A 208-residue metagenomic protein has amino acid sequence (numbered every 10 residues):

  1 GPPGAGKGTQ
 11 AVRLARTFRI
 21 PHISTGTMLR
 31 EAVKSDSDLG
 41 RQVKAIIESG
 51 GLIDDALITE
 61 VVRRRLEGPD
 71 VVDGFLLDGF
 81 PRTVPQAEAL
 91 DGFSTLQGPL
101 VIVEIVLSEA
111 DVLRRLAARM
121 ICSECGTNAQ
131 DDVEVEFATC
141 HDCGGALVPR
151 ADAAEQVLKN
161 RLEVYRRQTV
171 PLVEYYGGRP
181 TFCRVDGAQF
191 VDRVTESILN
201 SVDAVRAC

Functional and structural regions predicted by a protein language model:
G1-C208: Glycine-rich phosphate-binding loop of ATP-dependent small-molecule kinases
